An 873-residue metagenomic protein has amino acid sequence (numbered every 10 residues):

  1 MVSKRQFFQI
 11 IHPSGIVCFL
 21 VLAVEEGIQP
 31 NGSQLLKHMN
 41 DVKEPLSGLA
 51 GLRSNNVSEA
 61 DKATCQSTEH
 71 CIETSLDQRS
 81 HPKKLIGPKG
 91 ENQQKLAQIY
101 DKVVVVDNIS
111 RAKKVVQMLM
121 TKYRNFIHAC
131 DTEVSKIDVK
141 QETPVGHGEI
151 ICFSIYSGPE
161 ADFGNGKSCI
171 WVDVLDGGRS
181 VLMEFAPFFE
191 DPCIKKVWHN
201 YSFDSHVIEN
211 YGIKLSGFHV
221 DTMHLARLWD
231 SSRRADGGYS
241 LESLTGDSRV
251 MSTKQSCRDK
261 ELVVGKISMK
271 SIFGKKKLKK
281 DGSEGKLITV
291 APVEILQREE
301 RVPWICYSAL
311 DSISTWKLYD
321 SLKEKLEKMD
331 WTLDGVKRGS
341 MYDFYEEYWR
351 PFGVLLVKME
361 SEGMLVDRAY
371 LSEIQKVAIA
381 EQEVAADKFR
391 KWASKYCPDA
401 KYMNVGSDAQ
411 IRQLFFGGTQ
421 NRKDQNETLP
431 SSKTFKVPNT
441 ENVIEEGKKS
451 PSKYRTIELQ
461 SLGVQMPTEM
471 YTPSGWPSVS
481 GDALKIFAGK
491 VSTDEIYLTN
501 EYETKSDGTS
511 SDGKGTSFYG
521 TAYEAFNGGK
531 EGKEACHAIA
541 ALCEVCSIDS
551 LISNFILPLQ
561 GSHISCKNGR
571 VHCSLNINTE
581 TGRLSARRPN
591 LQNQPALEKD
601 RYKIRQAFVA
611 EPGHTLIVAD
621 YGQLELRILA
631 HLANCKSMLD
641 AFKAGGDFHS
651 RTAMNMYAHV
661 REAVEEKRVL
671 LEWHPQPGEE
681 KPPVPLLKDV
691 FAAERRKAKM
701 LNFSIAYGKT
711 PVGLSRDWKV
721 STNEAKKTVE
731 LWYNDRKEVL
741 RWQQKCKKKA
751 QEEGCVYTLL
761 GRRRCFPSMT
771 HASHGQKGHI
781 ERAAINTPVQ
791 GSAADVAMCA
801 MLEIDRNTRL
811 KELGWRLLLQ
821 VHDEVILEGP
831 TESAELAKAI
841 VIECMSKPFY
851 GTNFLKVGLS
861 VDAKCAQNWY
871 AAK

Functional and structural regions predicted by a protein language model:
V2-F8, F19-S80, K84, K89-E91 (+4 more regions): Conserved catalytic core of nucleotide polymerization and phosphodiester-bond processing enzymes
G15-I16: Intrinsic disorder/low-complexity segments
K113-K114: Histidine/acidic residue-rich metal-binding segments in metalloenzymes
